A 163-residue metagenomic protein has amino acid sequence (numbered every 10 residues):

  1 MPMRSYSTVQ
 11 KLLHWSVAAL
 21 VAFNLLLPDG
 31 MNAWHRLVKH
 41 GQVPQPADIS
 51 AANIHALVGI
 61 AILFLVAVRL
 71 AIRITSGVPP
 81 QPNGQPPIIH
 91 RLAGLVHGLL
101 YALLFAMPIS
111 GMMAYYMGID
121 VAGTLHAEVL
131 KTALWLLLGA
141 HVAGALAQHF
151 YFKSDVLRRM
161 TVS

Functional and structural regions predicted by a protein language model:
M1-S163: Membrane-embedded alpha-helical bundles that constitute the cytochrome b-like, heme-associated redox core of multi-pass
